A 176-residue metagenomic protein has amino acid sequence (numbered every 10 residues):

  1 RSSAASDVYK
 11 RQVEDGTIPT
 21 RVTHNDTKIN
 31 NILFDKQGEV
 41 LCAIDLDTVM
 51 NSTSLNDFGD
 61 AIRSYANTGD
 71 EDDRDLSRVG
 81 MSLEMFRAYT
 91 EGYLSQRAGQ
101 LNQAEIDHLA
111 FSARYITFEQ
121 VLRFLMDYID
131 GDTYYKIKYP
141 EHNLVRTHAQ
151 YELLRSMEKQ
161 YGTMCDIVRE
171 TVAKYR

Functional and structural regions predicted by a protein language model:
R1-A5, Y9: Single conserved hydrophobic/aromatic residue that forms the stacking wall/gate of nucleotide- or nucleobase-binding
S6-D7, I62, Q120, E158: A structural signal for well-ordered alpha-helices, especially hydrophobic packing surfaces of coiled-coils
K10-N56: Active-site acidic catalytic loop and adjacent metal/ATP-binding pocket of ATP-dependent phosphoryl transfer enzymes
P19, H24, M50, M81 (+2 more regions): Secondary-structure capping and boundary motifs in well-ordered enzyme cores
L55-G99, Y115-Y134: Active-site activation/catalytic loop segments of kinase-like enzymes and analogous catalytic loops in related
L101-A113: All-alpha amphipathic helical-bundle segments outside canonical DNA-binding/catalytic cores that form hydrophobic
E119-R176: ATP/Mg2+ or Mg2+-diphosphate-binding catalytic cores that bind nucleotide phosphates or diphosphates via glycine-rich
